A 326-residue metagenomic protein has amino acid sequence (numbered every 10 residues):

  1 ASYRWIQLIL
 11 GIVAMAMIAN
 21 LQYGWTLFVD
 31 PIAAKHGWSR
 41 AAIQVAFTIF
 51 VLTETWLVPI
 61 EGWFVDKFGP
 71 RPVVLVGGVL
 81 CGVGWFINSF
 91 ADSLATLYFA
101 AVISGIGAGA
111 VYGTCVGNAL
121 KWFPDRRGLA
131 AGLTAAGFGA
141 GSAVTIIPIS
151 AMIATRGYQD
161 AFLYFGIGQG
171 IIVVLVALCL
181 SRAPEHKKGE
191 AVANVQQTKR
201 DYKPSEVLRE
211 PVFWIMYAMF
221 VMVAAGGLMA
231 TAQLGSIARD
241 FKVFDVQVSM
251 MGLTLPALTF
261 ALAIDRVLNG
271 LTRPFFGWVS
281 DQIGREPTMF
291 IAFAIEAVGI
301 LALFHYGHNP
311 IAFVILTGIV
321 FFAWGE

Functional and structural regions predicted by a protein language model:
Y23, V51-P59, S142-A143, R266-P274 (+1 more regions): Residue-level signature of mid-helix packing/kink "hotspots" within the transmembrane helices of 12-pass Major
W25-D30, S205-W278: Extracytoplasmic gate region of multi-pass secondary transporters
I32, A110-F123, A130-A131, E326: Intracellular juxtamembrane helix-capping segments at the cytosolic ends of symmetry-related transmembrane helices
G37, G69, F90-A95, G107 (+3 more regions): Helix-breaking motifs and short loop linkers at transmembrane-helix boundaries and internal kinks in secondary membrane
W56-A95, S280-E286: Conserved MFS/SLC helix-loop-helix module at the cytosolic interface between two early adjacent transmembrane helices
G84, A95-I103, I311-I319: Paired small-residue
T134, F138-E185: Helix-loop-helix hairpin linking two adjacent transmembrane segments in secondary transporters
F220, G227-M229, G252, P256-E326: C-terminal transmembrane helical hairpin of 12-TM major facilitator-type secondary transporters
